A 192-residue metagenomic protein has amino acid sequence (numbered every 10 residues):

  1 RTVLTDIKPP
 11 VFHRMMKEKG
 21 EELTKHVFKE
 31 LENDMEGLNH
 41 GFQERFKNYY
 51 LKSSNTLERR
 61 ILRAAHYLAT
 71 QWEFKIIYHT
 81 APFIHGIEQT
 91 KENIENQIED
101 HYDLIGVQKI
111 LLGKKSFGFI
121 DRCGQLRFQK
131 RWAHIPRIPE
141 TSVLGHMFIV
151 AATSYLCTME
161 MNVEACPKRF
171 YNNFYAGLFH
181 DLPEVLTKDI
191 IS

Functional and structural regions predicted by a protein language model:
R1-S192: Alpha-helical, largely C-terminal catalytic domains that coordinate divalent metal ions via clustered Asp/Glu/His
